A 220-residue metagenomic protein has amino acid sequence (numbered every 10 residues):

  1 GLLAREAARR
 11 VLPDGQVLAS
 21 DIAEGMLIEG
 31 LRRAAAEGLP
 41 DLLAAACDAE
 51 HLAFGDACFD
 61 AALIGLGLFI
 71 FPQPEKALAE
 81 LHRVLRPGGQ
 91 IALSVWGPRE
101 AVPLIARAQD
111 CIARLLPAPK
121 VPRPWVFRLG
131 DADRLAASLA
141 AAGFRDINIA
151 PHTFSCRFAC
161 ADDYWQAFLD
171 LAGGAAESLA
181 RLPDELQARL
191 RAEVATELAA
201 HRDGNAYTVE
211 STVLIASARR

Functional and structural regions predicted by a protein language model:
G1-G55, A61, E75-A79: Class I SAM-dependent methyltransferase SAM/SAH-binding core
L2, R32, R123-R220: Conserved Class I S-adenosyl-L-methionine
V11-L12, F71-P72, L85-P87: Helix-to-beta-strand junctions that scaffold the AdoMet/dcAdoMet cofactor pocket in Class I SAM-dependent enzymes
V17, I91-A92, D146: A short hydrophobic/small-residue beta-strand
I22, S94-P98, H152-F154: Short strand-turn motif at the edge of the Rossmann-like AdoMet-binding core
D60-E75, V95-R99: A short SAM/SAH-binding and catalytic strip from SAM-dependent methyltransferases
E75-Q90: A short glycine-rich, Lys/Arg-flanked "PGG" loop and its adjoining helix->strand segment in the class I
Q90-A118, A132, A161: Conserved class I S-adenosyl-L-methionine
